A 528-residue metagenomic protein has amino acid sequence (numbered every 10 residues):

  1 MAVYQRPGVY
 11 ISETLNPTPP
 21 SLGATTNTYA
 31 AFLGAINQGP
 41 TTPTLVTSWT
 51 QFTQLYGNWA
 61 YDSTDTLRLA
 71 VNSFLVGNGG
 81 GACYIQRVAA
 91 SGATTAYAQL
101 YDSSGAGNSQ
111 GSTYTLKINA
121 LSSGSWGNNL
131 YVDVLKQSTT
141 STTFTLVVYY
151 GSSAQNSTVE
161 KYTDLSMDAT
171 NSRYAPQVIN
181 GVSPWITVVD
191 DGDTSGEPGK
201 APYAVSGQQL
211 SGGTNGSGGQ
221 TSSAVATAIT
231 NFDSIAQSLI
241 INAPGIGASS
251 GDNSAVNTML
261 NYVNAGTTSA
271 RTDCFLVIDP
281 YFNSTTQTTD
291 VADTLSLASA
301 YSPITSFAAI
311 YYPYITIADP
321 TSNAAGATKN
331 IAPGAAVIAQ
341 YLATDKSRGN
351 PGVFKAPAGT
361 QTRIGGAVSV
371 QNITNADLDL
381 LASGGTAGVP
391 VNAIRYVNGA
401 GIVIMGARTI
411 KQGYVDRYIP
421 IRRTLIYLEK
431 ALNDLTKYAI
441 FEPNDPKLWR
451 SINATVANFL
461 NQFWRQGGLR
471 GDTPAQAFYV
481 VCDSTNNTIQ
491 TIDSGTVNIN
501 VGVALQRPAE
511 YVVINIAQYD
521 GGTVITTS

Functional and structural regions predicted by a protein language model:
M1-Q99, L121, S141, Y149-S152 (+1 more regions): Structured, hydrophobic secondary-structure cores that serve as assembly/anchoring elements
F52-Y56, Y97-V178: Extended, beta-strand-rich, solvent-exposed assembly scaffolds of outer structural proteins
C83, N128-Q137, P184-I186, L276 (+1 more regions): Generic structural motif
S104, S166, G192-D193, Y281: Intrinsically disordered, low-complexity regions of eukaryotic proteins
N171-D191, T527-S528: Short, surface-exposed secondary-structure junctions/capping segments
S195-G218: Long, low-complexity, polar/charged, intrinsically disordered or flexibly structured peripheral segments
S222-A224: Phosphate-interacting basic helix/loop segments used at nucleotide- and nucleic-acid interfaces
